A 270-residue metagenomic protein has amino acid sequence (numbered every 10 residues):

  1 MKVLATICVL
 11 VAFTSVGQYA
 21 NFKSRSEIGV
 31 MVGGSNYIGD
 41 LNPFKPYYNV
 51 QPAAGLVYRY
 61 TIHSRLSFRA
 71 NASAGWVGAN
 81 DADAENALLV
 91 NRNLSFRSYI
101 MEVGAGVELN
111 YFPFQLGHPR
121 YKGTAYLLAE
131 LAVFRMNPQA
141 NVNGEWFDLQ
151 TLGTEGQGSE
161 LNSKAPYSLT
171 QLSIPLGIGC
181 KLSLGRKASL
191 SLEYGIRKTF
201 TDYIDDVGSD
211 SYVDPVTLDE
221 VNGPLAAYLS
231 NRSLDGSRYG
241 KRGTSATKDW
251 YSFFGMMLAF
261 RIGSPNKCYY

Functional and structural regions predicted by a protein language model:
Q18-R25, S64-R65, P113-G123, L184-K187 (+1 more regions): Short loop/turn motifs that connect adjacent beta-strands in outer-membrane beta-barrel proteins
Q18-R59, P138, K248-P265: Short glycine/proline- and aromatic-enriched beta-strand/turn motifs that initiate or cap beta-hairpins
S24, Y48-P52, Y99-V103, G123 (+2 more regions): Residues that define the transmembrane beta-barrel architecture of outer-membrane proteins
V30-G34, L56-Y60, A105-L109, A129-L131 (+3 more regions): Residues on the lipid-exposed face of transmembrane beta-strands in outer-membrane beta-barrel proteins
Y37-P43, G78-D83, L116, M136-N141 (+3 more regions): Outer-membrane beta-barrel proteins
I38-F44, L88-F96, F114, E160-P166 (+1 more regions): Extracellular loop and loop/strand-boundary signature of outer-membrane beta-barrel proteins
L66, N71-T151: Gram-negative (and chloroplast) outer-membrane scaffold detector with strong preference for beta-barrel transmembrane
G185-Y270: Predominantly the C-terminal beta-signal and adjacent terminal strand-loop region of outer-membrane beta-barrel
